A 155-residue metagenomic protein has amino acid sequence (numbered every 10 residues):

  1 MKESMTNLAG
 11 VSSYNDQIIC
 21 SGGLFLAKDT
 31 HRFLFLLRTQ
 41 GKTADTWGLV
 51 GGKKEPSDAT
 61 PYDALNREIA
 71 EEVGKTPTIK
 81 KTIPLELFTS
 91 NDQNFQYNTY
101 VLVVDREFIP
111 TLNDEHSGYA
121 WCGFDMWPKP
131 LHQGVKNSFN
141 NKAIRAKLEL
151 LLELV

Functional and structural regions predicted by a protein language model:
M1-G22, K28: Acidic, metal-coordinating catalytic segment for phosphate/diphosphate chemistry, firing primarily on the Nudix
S13-Y14, A27, T46, A64 (+2 more regions): Catalytic phosphate/metal-binding cores of nucleic-acid and nucleotide-processing enzymes, i.e., regions that mediate
N15, G41, F88-D92: A short beta-turn/loop motif at secondary-structure boundaries
I19-S21, H31, Y97-N98, S117: Change "...and in nucleic-acid phosphodiester-cleaving endonucleases..." to "...and in nucleic-acid processing enzymes
F25, L37, T99-V103, A120-G123: Short, well-ordered beta-strand micro-motif
H31-K75: Conserved Nudix-box catalytic region and its N-terminal flanking loop in Nudix hydrolases and closely related
K42-W47, Q93, T99, L112-V155: Nudix hydrolase/Nudix homology domain
G74-I109, V135: Active-site segment of metal-dependent pyrophosphate-handling enzymes, primarily the Nudix hydrolase catalytic core
